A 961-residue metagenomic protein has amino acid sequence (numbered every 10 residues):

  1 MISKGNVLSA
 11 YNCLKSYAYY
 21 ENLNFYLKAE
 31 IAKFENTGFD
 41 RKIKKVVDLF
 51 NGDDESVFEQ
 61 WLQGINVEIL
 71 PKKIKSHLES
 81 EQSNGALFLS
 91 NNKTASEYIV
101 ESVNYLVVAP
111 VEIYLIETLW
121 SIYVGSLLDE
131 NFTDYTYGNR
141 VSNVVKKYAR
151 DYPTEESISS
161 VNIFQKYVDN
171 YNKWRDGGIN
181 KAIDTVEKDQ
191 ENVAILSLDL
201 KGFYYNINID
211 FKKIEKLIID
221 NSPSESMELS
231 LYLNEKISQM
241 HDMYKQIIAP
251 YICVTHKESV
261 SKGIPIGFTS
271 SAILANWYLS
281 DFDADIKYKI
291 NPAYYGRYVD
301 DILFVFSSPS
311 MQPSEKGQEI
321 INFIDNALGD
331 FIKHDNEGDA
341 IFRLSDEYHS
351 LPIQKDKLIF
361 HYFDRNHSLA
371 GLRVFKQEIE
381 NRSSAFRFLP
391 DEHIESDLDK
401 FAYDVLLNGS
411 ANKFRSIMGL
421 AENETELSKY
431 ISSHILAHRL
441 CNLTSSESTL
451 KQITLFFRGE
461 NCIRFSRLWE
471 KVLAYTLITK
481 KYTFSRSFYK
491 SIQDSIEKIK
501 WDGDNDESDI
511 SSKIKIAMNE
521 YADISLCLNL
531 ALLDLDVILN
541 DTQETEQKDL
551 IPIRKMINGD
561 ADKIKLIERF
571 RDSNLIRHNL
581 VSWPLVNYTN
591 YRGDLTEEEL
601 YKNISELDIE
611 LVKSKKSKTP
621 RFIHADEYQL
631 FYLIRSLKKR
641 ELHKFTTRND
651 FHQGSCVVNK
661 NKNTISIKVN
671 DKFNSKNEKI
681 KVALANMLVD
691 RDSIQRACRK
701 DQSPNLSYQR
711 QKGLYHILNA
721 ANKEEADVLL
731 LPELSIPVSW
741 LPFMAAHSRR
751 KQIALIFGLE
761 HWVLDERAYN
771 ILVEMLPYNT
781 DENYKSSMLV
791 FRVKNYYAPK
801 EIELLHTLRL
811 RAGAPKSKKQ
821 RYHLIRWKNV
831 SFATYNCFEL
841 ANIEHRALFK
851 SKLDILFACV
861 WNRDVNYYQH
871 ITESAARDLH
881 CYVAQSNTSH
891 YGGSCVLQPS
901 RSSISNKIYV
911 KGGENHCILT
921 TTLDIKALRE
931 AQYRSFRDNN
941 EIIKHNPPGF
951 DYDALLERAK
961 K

Functional and structural regions predicted by a protein language model:
M1-Y232, K257-E258, S314, W501-S508: Conserved two-metal-ion catalytic palm core of "right-hand" nucleic acid polymerases, unifying RNA-dependent RNA
L23-K42, K644-V728, S735: N-terminal, active-site-proximal structural segment of metallo-dependent hydrolase catalytic domains
I183-V299, L303-K316, P352, E422-L566 (+1 more regions): Conserved polymerase palm-domain catalytic core
P309-L455: C-terminal polymerase-core module
I557-G559, L730, P737-H761, L840-P947: CN hydrolase (nitrilase-like) catalytic-core segments centered on the catalytic cysteine and neighboring Lys/Glu
K565-K668, S874-A875, N887-K961: C-terminal beta-strand edge segments of enzyme domains
F645-S675, R767-S851, I871: Active-site catalytic loop in hydrolytic enzyme cores
Y708-V790, R863-D864, I871-E873, R877: Cys-nucleophile CN-hydrolase/nitrilase-fold catalytic domain and related Cys-dependent amidase chemistry that acts on
